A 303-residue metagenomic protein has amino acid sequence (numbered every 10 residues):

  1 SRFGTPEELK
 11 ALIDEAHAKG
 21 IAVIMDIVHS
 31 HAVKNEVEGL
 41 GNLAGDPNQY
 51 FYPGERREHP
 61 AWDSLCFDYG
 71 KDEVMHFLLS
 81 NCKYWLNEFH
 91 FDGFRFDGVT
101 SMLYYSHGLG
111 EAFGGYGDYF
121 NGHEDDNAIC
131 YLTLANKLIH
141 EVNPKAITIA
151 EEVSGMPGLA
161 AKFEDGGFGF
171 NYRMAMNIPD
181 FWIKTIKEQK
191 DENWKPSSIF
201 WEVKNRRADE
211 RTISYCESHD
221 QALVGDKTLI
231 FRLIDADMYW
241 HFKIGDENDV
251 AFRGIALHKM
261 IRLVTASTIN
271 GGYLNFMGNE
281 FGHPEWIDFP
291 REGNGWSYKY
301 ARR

Functional and structural regions predicted by a protein language model:
S1, E58-Y69, G115-Y116, L233-D249 (+1 more regions): Short glycine/proline-rich turn/loop motifs
S1-E124: Substrate-binding/active-site clefts of carbohydrate-active enzymes
H90-D92, H107-N294: Conserved alpha/beta catalytic core and glycan-binding cleft of carbohydrate-active enzymes
